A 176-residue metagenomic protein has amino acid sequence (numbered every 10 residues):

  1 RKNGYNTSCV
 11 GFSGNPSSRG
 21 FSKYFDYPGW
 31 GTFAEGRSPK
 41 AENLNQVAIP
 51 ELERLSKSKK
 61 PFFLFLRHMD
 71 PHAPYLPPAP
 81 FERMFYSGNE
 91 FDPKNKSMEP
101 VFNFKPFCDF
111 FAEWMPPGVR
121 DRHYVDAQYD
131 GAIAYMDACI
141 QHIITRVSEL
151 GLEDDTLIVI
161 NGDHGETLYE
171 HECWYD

Functional and structural regions predicted by a protein language model:
R1-D176: Catalytic domains that recognize anionic headgroups
